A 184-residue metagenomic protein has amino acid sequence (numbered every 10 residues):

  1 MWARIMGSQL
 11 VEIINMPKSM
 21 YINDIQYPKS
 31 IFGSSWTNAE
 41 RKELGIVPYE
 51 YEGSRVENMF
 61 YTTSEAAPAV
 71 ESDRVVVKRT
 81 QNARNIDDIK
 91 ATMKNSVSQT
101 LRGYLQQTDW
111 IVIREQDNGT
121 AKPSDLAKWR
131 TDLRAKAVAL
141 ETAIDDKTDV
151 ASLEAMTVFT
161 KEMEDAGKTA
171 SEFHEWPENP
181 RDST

Functional and structural regions predicted by a protein language model:
M1-T184: A preference for well-ordered globular domain cores that mediate specific macromolecular interactions or catalysis
